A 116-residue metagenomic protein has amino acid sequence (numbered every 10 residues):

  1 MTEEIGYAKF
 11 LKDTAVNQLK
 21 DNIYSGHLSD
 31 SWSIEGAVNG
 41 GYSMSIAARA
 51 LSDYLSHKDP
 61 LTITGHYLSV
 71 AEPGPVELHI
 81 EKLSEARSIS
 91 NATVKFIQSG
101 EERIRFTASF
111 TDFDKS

Functional and structural regions predicted by a protein language model:
M1-S116: Terminal targeting signals and extreme-terminal segments of soluble enzymes
